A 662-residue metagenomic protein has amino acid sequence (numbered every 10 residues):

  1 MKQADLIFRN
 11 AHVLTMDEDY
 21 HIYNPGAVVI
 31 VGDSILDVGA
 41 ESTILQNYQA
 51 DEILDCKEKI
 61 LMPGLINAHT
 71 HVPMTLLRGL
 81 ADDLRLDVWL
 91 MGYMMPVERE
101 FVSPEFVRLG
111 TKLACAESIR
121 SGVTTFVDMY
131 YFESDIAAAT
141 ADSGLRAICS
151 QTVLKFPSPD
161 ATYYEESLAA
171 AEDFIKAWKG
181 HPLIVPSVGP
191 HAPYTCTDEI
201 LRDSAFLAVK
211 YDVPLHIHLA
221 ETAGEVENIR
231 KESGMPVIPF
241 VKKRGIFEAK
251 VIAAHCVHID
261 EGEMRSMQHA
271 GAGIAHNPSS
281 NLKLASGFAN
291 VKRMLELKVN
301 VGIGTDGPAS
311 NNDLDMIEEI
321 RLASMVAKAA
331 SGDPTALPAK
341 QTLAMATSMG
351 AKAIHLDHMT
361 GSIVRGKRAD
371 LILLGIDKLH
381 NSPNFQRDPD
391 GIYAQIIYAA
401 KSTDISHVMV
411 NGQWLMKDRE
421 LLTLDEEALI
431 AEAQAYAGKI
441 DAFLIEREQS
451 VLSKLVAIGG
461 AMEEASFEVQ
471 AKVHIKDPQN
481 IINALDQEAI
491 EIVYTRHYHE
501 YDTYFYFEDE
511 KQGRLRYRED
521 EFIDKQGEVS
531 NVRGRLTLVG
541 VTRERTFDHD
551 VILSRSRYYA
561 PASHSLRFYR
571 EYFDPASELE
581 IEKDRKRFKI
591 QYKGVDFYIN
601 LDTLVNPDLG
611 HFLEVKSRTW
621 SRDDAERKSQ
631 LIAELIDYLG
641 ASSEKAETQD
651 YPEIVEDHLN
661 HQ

Functional and structural regions predicted by a protein language model:
M1-I7, V13-M62: Histidine-rich, glycine-flanked metal-binding segment
Q3-R9, Q46-W89, K112, I119-R120: Replace "His-x-His-based motif
L76-L109, R146-E165, A223-K250, A270-G273 (+1 more regions): Active-site gating loops and adjacent loop-to-helix segments of metal-dependent hydrolytic enzymes
R78-S143, S167-G180, Q434: Alpha-helical scaffold segments that flank or form the walls of functional sites
D135-M264: Metal-coordinating catalytic core of metallo-dependent amide/deamination hydrolases
K243-I246, K250, K292-H380: His/Asp/Glu-enriched, well-ordered alpha-helical/loop segment that forms or immediately abuts the divalent-metal
R368-T423: C-terminal cap of metal-dependent C-N hydrolases
G459-G594, A641-Q662: N-terminal strand-loop-strand beta-hairpin
